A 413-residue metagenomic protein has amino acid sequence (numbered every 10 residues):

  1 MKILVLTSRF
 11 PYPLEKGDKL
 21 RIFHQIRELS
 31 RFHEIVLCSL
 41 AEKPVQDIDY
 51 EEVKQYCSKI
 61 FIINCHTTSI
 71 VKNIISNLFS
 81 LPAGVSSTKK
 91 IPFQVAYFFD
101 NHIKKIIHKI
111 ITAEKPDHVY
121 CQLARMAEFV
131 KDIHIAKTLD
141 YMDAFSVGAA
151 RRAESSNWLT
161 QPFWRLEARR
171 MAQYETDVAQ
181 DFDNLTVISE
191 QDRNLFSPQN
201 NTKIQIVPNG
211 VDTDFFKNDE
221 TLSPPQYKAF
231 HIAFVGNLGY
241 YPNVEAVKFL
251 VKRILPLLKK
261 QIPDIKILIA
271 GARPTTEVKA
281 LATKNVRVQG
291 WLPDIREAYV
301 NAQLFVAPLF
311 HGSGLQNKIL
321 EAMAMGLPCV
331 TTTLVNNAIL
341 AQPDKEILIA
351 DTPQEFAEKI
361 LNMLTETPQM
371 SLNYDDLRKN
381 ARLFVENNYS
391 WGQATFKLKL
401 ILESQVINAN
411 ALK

Functional and structural regions predicted by a protein language model:
M1-I63, K413: N-terminal subdomain of nucleotide-sugar transferases
S8, V71-Y97, T138-D177, Y227: Acceptor-binding helix/loop patch of EC 2.4 sugar-transfer enzymes, predominantly nucleotide-sugar-dependent
T138, S146, W164-N218: Donor nucleotide-sugar binding/catalytic pocket of nucleotide-sugar-dependent glycosyltransferases
D183, V300-G314, M325-P328: Acidic donor-binding loop of glycosyltransferase active sites
I206-N301: Conserved catalytic-core segment of nucleotide-activated headgroup transferases in glycan assembly
K318-E321, P328-T332: Short hydrophobic beta-strand element within catalytic cores of glycosyltransferases and related nucleotide-activated
A338-N362: Change "using UDP/GDP/dTDP sugars" to "using nucleotide sugars
L372-N388, K397: A short, well-ordered alpha-helix in the C-terminal region of glycosyltransferases
